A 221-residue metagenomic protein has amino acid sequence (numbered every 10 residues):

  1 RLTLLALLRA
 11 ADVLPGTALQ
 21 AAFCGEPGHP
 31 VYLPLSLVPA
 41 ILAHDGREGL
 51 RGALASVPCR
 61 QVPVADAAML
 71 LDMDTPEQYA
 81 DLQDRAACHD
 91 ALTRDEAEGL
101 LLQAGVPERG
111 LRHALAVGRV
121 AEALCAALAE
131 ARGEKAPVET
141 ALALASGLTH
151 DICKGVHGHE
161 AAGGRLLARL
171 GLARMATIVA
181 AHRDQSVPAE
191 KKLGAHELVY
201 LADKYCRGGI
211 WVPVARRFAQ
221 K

Functional and structural regions predicted by a protein language model:
R1-A40: Conserved beta-loop-beta/alpha segment of the NTase-like Rossmann-fold superfamily that binds/positions NTPs
A6-L7, Q78-D81, A116, A162: Alpha-helical elements of Rossmann-like donor-binding domains used by nucleotide-donor carbohydrate transfer enzymes
H29-Y32, L42, L70-L71, E197: A residue-level structural signature of the nucleotidyltransferase/glycosyltransferase Rossmann-like core
P39, D45-E96: Conserved alpha/beta core of the MobA/IspD/sugar-nucleotide pyrophosphorylase nucleotidyltransferase superfamily
D84-H159, L166-R169, I210: Acidic/His-rich, divalent-metal-binding segments that scaffold phosphate/diphosphate chemistry
G133-K221: Divalent metal-dependent catalytic cores for phosphoryl transfer on phosphate-bearing substrates
